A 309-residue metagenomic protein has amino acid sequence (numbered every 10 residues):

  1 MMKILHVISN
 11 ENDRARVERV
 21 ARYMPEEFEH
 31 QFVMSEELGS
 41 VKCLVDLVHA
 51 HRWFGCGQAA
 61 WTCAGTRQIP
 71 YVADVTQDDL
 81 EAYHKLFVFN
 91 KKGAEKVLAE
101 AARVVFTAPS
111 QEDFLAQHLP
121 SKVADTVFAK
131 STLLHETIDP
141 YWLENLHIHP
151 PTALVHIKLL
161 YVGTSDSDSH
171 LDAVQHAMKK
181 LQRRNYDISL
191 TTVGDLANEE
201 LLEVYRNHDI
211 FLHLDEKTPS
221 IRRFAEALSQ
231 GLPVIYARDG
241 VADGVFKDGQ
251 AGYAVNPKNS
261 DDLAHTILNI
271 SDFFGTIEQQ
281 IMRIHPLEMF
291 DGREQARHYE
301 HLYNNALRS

Functional and structural regions predicted by a protein language model:
A15, R19, K258, T276-R308: A charged, aromatic-enriched C-terminal amphipathic alpha-helix characteristic of glycosyltransferases across folds
A50-C56, V75: Short His-centered aromatic/hydrophobic patch
Y71-F87, R103: A short, histidine- and acid-enriched strand-loop-helix "catalytic/donor-clamping" loop that lines the nucleotide-sugar
L98, E203-H208: Short alpha-helical donor nucleotide-sugar binding micro-motif in glycosyltransferases
A99-A129, P140, S169-H170: A short, active-site helix/loop in glycosyltransferases that binds the activated sugar's phosphate group
E216-K217: Aromatic "clamp/platform" in nucleotide-sugar-dependent glycosyltransferases that forms part of the donor/acceptor
P233-Y236: Short hydrophobic beta-strand element within catalytic cores of glycosyltransferases and related nucleotide-activated
D248-G249, Y253-N259, N269-G275: Conserved acidic donor-binding segment of nucleotide-sugar-dependent glycosyltransferases
